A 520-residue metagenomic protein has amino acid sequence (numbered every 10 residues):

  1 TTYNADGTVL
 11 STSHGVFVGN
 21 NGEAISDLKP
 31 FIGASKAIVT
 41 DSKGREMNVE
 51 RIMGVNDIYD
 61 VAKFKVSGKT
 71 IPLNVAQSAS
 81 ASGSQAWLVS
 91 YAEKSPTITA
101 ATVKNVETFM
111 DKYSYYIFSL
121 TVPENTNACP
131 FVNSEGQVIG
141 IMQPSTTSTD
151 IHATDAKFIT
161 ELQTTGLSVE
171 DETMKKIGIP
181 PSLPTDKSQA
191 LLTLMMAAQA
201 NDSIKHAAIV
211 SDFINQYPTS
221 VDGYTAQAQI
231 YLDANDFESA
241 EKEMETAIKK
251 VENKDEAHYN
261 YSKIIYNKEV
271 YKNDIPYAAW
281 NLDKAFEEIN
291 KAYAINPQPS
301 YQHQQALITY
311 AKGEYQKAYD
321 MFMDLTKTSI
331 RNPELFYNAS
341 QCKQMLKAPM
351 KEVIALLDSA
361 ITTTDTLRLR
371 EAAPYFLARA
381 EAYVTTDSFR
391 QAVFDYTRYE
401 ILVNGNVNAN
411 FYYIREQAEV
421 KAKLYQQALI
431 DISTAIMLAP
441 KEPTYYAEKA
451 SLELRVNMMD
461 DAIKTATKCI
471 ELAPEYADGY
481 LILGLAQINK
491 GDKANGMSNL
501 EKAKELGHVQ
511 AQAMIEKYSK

Functional and structural regions predicted by a protein language model:
T1-K36, Q143-P144: Catalytic histidine site
T1-T8, V66-I71, T97-T165: Active-site region of chymotrypsin-like
G19-V89, K94-I98, K112-Y113: Conserved active-site neighborhood of the chymotrypsin/trypsin-like protease fold
G140-K205: C-terminal cap/linker of serine protease catalytic domains
H206, A240, A278, A285 (+6 more regions): Single-residue signature of alpha-solenoid repeat helices
V221-D222, N253-Y259, N296-Q302, N332-E334 (+5 more regions): Helix-start (N-cap) detector for alpha-helical repeat units in TPR-like alpha-solenoids, especially tetratricopeptide
A226, N260, Q304, N338 (+6 more regions): Canonical tetratricopeptide repeat
D233, N267-Y271, A311-K312, M345-L346 (+5 more regions): Register position in tetratricopeptide repeats
